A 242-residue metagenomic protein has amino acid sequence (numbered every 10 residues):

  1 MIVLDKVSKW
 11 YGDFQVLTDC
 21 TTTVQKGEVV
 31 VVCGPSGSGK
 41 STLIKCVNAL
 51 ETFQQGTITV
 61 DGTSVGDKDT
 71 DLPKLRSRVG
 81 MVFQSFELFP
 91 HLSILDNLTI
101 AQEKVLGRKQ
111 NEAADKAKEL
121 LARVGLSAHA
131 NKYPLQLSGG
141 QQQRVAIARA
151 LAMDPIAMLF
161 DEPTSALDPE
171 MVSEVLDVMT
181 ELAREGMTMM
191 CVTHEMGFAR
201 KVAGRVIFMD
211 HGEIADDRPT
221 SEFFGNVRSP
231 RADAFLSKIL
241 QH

Functional and structural regions predicted by a protein language model:
M1-T220: ABC family nucleotide-binding domain
S221-H242: C-terminal boundary and immediately downstream tail of ABC-type ATPase nucleotide-binding domains
